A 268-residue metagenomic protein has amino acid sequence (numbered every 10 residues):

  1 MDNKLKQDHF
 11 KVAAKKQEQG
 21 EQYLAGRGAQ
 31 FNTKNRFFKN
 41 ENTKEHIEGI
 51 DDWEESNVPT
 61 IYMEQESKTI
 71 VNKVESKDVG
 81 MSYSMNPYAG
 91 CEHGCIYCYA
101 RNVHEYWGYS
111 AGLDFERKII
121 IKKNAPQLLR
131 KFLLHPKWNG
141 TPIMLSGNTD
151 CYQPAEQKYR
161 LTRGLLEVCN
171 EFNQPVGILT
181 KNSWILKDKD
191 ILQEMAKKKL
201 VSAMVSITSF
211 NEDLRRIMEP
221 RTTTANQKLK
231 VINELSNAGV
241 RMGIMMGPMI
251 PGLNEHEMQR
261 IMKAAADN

Functional and structural regions predicted by a protein language model:
M1-S84: Flexible, acidic/Gly-rich N-terminal and inter-domain linker regions that tether and position cofactor-handling modules
W53-A89, I96-M204, T208-R216, A225-N237: Conserved Radical SAM active-site core
M195-K197, R221-T222, I261-K263: Short, hinge-like loop/turn segments at secondary-structure boundaries
K197-L200, R241, D267-N268: Glycine-enriched alpha-helix->loop->beta-strand junction motifs that scaffold or abut catalytic
F210, M218-R221, E234-E255: Conserved strand-turn element in the central/C-terminal portion of the radical SAM core barrel that lines
P251-A266: Catalytic cores of alpha/beta
